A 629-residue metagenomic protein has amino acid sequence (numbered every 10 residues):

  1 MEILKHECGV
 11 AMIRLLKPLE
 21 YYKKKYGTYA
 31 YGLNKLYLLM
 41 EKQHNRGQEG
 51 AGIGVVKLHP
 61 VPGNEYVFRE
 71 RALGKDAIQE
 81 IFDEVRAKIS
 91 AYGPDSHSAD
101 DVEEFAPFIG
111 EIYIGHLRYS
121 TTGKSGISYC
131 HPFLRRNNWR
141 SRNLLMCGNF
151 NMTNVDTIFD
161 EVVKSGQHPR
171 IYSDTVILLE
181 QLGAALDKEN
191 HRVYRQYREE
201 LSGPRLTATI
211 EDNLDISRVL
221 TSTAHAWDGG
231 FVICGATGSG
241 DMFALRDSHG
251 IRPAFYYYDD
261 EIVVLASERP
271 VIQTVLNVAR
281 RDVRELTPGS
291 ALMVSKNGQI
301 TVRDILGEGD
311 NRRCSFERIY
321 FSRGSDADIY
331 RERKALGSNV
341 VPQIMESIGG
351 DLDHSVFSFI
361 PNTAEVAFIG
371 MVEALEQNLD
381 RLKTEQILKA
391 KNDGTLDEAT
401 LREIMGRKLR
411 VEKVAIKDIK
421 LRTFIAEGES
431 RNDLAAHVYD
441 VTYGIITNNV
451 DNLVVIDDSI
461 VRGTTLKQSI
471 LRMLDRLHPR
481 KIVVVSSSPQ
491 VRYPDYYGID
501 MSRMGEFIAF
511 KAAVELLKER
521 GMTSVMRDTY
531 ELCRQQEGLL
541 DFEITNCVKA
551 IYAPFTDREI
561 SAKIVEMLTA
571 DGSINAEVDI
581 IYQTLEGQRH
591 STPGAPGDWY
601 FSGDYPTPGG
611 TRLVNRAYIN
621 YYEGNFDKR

Functional and structural regions predicted by a protein language model:
M1-T287, M293-V356, I360-P361: Conserved short alpha-helical segments that host acidic/polar catalytic motifs at enzyme active sites
G63-E70, T157, A244-D247, F255 (+4 more regions): A short acidic (Asp/Glu
E161, S165, Q181-A185, A226 (+5 more regions): Generic, well-ordered alpha-helical scaffold segments in large soluble proteins
A224, S239-D241, R246, P253 (+9 more regions): PRPP-dependent phosphoribosyltransferase catalytic core
A226-G229, E332-D353, V366, M371-A374 (+2 more regions): Phosphate/ATP-binding catalytic cores across multiple sugar-kinase/actin-like superfamilies, primarily ASKHA
G235, R246-D247, S267-R269, K296 (+6 more regions): Active-site proximal loops enriched in glycine and acidic residues that flank catalytic Cys/His/Asp and coordinate
S355, E365-V414: Carboxylate/His-rich catalytic cores and anion/metal-binding grooves
F357, A364-M371, L375, V411 (+3 more regions): Extended, hydrophobic alpha-helical segments in both membrane/secreted and soluble proteins
